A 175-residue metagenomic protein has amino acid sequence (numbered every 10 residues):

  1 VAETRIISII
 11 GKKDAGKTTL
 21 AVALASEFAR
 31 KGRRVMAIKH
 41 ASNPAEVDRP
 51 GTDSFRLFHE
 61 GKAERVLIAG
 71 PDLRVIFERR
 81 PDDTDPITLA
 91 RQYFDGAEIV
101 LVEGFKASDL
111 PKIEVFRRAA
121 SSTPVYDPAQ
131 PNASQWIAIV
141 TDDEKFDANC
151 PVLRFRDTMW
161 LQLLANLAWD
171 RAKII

Functional and structural regions predicted by a protein language model:
V1-T4: Phosphate-binding P-loop
I9: Hydrophobic anchor at the beta1->P-loop junction of P-loop NTPases
K13: The conserved Walker
K17: Conserved lysine of the Walker
A23-P81: N-terminal phosphate/diphosphate-binding loop that engages ATP/GTP or pyrophosphate donors across diverse enzyme folds
K62-D72, Q92, E98, S108-A119: Inter-motif core of Ras-like GTPase G domains
F77-S108: Phosphate-binding/switch loop-helix module in NTP-utilizing enzymes
I99-I174: Phosphate/Mg2+-binding loops and adjacent switch elements in nucleotide/diphosphate-handling enzyme cores
